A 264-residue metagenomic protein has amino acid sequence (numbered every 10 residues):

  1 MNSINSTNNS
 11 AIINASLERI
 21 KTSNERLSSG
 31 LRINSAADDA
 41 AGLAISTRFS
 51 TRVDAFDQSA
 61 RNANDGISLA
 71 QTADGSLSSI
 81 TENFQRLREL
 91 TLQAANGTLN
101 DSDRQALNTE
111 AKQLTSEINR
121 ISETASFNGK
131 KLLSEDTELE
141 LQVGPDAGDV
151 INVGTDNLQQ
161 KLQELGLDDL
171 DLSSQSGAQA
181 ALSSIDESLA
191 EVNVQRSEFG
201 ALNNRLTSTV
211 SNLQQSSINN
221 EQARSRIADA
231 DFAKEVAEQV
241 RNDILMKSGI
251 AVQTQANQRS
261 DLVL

Functional and structural regions predicted by a protein language model:
M1-L264: Primary detection of the long, small/polar-rich alpha-helical "axial" segments characteristic of bacterial flagellar
